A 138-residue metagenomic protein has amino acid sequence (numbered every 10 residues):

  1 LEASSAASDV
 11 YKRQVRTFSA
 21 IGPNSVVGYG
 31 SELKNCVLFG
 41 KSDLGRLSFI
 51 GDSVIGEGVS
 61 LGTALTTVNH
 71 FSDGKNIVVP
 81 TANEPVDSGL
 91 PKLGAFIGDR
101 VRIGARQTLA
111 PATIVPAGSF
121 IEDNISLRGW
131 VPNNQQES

Functional and structural regions predicted by a protein language model:
L1, V26, P91: Short, flexible, glycine/charge-rich loop motifs used to bind or transfer phosphoryl groups or to couple energy/partner
L1-A7, Y11: Single conserved hydrophobic/aromatic residue that forms the stacking wall/gate of nucleotide- or nucleobase-binding
F18-A20: Right-handed parallel beta-helix
G22-G28: Surface-exposed extracellular loop regions of Gram-negative outer-membrane beta-barrel proteins
Y29-G30, N35-S138: Glycine-rich hexapeptide-repeat left-handed beta-helix
